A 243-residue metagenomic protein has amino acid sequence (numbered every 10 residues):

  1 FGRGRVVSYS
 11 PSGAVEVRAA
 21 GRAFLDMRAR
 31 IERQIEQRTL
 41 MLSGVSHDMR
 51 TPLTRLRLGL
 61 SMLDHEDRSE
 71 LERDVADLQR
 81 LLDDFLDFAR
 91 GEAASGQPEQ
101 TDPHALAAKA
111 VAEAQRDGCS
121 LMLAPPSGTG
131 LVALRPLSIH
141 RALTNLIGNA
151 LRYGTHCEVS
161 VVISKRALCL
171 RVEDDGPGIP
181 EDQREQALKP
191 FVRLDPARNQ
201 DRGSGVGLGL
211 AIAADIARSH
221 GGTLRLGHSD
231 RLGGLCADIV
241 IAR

Functional and structural regions predicted by a protein language model:
G4-V7, P11-D26: HAMP signal relay modules and closely related sensory coiled-coil linkers that couple transmembrane inputs to cytosolic
I31-R80: Membrane-proximal coiled-coil signaling linkers
E92-Q97, L131-L134: Conserved micro-motifs of the catalytic ATP-binding
S120-G130, L134: Conserved catalytic submotifs in the C-terminal HATPase_c
H156-R166: Short beta-strand/loop element within the Bergerat-fold HATPase_c
C157, G221-H228: Glycine-rich ATP-binding loops of the HATPase_c
I179-V192: Short conserved segment of the HATPase_c
